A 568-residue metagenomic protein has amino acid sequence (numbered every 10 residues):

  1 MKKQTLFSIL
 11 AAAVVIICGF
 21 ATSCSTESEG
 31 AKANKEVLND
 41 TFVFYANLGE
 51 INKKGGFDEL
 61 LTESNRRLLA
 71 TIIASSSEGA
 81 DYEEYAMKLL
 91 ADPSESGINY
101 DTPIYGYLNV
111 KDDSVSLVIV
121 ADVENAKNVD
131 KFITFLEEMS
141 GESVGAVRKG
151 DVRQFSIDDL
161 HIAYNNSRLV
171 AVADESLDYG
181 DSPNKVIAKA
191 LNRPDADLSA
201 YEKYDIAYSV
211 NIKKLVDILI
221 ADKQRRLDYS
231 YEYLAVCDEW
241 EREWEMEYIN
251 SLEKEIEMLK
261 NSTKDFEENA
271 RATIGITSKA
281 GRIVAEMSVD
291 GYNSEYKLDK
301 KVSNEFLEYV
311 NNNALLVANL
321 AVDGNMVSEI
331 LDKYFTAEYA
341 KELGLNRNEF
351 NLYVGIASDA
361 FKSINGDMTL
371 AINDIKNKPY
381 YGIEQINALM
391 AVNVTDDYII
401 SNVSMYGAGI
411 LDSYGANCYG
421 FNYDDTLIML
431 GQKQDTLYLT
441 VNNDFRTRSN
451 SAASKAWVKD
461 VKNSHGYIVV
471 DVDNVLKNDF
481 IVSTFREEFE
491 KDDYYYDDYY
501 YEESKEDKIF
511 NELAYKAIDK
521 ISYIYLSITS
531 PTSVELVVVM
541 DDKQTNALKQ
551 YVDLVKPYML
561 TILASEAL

Functional and structural regions predicted by a protein language model:
K2-L10: Bacterial N-terminal signal peptides that target proteins for export
A11-I16: Hydrophobic helical h-region of N-terminal Sec-dependent signal peptides in bacterial secretory/periplasmic proteins
G19-S23: C-terminal motif of bacterial Sec signal peptides marking the signal peptidase cleavage site
S25-Q154, S199-Y380, V552-L568: Structural boundary/hinge residues at secondary-structure and domain interfaces
F44, S94-Y204, F361-H465: Single conserved position on a long alpha-helix in the C-terminal lobe of the eukaryotic protein kinase
G49, D174-D178, K213-D217, D290-S294 (+5 more regions): Hydrophobic lipid-interacting interfaces of membrane-associated proteins
I104-G106, L160-N166, N261-K279, M368-L370 (+2 more regions): Broad, structure-driven detector of short, well-ordered beta-strand segments within folded domains
A452-L568: Long, C-terminal catalytic modules of enzymes
